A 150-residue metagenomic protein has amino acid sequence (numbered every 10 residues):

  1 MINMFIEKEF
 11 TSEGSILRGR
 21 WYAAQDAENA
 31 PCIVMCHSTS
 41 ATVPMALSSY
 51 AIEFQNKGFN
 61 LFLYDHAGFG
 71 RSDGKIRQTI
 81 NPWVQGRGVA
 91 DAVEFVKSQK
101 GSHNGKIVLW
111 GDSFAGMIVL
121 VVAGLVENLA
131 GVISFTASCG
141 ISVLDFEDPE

Functional and structural regions predicted by a protein language model:
M1-E28: N-terminal cap/lid segment of alpha/beta-hydrolase-fold proteins
F5-K8, S38, V43, H103: Membrane-integral, polyisoprenol-dependent glycosyltransferases of the GT-C/oligosaccharyltransferase superfamily
N29-S38: Short beta-strand element of the alpha/beta-hydrolase
C36, Y64-H66, F135: Alpha/beta-hydrolase
T39-I52, H66: The serine-hydrolase catalytic nucleophile loop
V43, F69-N104: Catalytic nucleophile-loop/oxyanion-hole region of alpha/beta-hydrolase and closely related hydrolase-like folds
E53-D73: Conserved alpha/beta-hydrolase
E94-E150: Primarily recognizes the serine-hydrolase "nucleophile elbow" in alpha/beta-hydrolase and SGNH/GDSL folds
